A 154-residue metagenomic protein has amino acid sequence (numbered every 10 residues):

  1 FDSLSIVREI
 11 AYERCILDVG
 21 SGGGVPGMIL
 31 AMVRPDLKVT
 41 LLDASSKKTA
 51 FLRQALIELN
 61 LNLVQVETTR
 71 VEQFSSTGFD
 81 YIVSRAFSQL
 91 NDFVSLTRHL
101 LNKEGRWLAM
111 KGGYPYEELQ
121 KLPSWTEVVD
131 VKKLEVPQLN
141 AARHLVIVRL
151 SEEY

Functional and structural regions predicted by a protein language model:
F1-S84, V94: Conserved SAM/SAH cofactor-binding pocket of Class I
L30, K111, V148: Residue-level signal for inorganic ion chemistry
L56, L101, P123: Conserved hydrophobic residues forming the short capping helix/wall of the S-adenosyl-L-methionine
V64, G105, V129: Short, conserved active-site loop motifs that form the nucleotide-linked donor/cofactor pocket
V94-R106: A short glycine-rich, Lys/Arg-flanked "PGG" loop and its adjoining helix->strand segment in the class I
E104-P115: Conserved beta-strand signature within the Rossmann-like core of class I S-adenosyl-L-methionine
Y114-Y154: Active-site capping/gating segments
